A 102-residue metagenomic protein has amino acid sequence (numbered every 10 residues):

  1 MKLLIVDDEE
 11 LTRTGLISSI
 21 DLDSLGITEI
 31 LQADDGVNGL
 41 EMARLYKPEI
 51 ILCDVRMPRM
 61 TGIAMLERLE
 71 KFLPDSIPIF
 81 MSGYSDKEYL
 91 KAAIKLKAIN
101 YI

Functional and structural regions predicted by a protein language model:
M1, T28, S76: Switch/coupling loops of ABC transporter nucleotide-binding domains
M1-T12, L16-I17, I51: Conserved acidic segment of CheY-like receiver
L22-G26, F72-P74: Short helix-capping segments at alpha-helix termini
S24-I30, Y46: A generic structural motif
I30-V37: Conserved Asp/Asn-Gly motif in the active-site loop of CheY-like receiver
L40-I102: CheY-like receiver
